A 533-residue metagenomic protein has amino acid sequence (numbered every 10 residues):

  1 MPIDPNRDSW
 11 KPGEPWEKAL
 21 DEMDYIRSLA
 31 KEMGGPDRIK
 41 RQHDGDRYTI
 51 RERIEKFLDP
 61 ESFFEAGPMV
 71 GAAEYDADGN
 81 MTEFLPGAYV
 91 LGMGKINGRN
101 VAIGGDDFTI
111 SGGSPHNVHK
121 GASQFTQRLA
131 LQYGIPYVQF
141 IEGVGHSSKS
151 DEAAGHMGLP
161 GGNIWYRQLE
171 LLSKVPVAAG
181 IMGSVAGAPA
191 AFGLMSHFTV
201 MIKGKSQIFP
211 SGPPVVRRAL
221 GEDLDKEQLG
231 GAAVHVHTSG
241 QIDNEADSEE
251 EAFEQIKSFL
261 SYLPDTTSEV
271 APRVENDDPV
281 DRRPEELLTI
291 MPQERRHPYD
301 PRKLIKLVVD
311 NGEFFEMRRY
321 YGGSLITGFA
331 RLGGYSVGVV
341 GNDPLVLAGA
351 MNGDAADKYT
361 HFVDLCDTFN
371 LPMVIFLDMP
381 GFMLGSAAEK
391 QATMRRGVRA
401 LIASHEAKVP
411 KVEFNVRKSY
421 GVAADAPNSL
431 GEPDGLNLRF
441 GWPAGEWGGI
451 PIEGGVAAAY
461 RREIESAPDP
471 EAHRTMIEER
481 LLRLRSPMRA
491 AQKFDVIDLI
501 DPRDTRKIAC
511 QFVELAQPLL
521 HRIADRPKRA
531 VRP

Functional and structural regions predicted by a protein language model:
M1-P533: Ligand-binding clefts of soluble mixed alpha/beta catalytic domains
